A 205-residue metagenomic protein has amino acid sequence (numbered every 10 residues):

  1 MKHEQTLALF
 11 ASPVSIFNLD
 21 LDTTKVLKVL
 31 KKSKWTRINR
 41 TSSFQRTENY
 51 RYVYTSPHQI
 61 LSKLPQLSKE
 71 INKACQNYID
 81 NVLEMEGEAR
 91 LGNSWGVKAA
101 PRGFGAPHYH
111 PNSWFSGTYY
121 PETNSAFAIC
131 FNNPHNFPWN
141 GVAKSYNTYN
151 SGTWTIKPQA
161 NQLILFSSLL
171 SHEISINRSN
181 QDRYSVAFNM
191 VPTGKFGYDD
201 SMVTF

Functional and structural regions predicted by a protein language model:
M1-M85, F104, V203: Non-heme Fe(II)/2-oxoglutarate
H3-A8, I164, E173-I174: Karyopherin-beta/Importin-beta family HEAT-repeat alpha-solenoid scaffold
S15, S94, F115-G117, Y184-F188: Hydrophobic residues positioned within well-ordered beta-strands of beta-sheet architectures
E84-S94: A short coil-to-beta-strand element that immediately follows conserved catalytic motifs
E88, Y109-S113, R178-D182: A generic structural micro-feature
V97-L165, S175, P192-V203: Catalytic core of non-heme Fe(II) oxygenases with the double-stranded beta-helix
S171, S175-S185: Ligand-binding loop in jelly-roll beta-barrel domains
